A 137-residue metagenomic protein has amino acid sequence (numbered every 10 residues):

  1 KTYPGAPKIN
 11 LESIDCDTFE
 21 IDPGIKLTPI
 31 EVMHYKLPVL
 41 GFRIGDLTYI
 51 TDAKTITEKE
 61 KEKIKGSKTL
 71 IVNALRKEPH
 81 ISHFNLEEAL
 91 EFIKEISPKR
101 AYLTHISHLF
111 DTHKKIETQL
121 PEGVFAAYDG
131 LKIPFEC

Functional and structural regions predicted by a protein language model:
K1-I50, K115-C137: Binuclear metal-dependent hydrolase catalytic cores
M33-V39, G45-N73: Active-site-proximal loop/helix segments of hydrolase catalytic cores
T57-T69, R76-C137: Binuclear metal-ion centers of metallo-dependent hydrolases, dominated by the metallo-beta-lactamase
